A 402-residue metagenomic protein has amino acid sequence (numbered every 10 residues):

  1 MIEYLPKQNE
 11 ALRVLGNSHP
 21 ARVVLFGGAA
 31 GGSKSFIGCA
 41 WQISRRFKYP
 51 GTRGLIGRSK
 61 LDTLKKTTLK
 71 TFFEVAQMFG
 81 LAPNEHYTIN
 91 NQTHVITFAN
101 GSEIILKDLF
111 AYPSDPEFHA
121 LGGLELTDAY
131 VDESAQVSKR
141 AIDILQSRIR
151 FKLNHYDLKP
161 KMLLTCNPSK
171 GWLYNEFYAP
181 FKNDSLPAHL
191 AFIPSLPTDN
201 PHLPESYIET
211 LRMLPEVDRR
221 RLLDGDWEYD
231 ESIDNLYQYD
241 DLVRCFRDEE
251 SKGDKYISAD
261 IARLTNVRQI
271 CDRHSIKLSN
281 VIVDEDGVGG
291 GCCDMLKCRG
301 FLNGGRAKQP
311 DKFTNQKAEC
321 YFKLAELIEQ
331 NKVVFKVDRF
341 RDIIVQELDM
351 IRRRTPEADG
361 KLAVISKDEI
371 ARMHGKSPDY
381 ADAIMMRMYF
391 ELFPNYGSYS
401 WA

Functional and structural regions predicted by a protein language model:
M1-V23: Pre-P-loop entry segment of helicase/translocase ATPase cores
S35-Y49: Walker A/P-loop NTP-binding motif
T52-F72: Conserved Walker A/P-loop ATP-binding site and its immediately adjacent core in helicase/helicase-like ATPase domains
K65-E125: Inter-Walker segment of RecA-like/P-loop motor cores
Q136-S206, M213-L214, C292-L296, R306-A307: ASCE P-loop NTPase helicase motor core
N200-D260, R354-T355, D359: ATPase catalytic-site recognition across NTP-hydrolyzing enzymes
G253-L362, Y399-A402: Mg2+-dependent endonuclease catalytic cores in nucleic-acid-processing enzymes, primarily RNase H-like
V345, D349-A402: Acidic two-metal-ion nuclease catalytic site recognized across multiple nuclease folds, prominently DnaQ/RNase D-T
